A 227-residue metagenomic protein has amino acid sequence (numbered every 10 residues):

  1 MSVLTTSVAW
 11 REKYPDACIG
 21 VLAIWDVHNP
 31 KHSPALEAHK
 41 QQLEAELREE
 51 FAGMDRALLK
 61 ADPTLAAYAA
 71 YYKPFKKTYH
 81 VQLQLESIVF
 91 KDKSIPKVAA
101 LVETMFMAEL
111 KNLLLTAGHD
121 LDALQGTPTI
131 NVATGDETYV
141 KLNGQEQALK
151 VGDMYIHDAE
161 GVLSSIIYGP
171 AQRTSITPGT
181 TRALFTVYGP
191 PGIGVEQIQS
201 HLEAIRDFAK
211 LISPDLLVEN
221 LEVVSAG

Functional and structural regions predicted by a protein language model:
M1-G227: Charge-biased, low-complexity intrinsically disordered regions
